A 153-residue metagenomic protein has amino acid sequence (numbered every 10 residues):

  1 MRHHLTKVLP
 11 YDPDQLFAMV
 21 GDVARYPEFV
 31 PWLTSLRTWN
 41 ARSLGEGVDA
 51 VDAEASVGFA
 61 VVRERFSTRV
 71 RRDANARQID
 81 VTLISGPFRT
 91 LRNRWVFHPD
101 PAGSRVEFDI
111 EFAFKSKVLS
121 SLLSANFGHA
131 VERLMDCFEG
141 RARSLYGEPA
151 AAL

Functional and structural regions predicted by a protein language model:
M1-V48, D100-A102, E148-L153: Hydrophobic ligand-binding cavity/cleft-lining segments
R2-H4, R63-S67, T90-N93: Short, surface-exposed coil-to-beta transition loops
T6-P10, R37, S56, R69-R71 (+2 more regions): Generic structural detector for well-ordered beta-strands
P13-Q15, L44, F59-V61, A74-A76 (+3 more regions): Residues that cap or initiate secondary-structure elements
L16, V20, Y26, A53 (+3 more regions): Hydrophobic pocket/interface hotspot
T38-I84, C137, R141-S144, P149 (+1 more regions): Glycine-rich portal/gate segments that line the openings of hydrophobic small-molecule binding cavities
T82-R133: Beta-strand/loop substructures that line and gate deep hydrophobic ligand-binding cavities in soluble
